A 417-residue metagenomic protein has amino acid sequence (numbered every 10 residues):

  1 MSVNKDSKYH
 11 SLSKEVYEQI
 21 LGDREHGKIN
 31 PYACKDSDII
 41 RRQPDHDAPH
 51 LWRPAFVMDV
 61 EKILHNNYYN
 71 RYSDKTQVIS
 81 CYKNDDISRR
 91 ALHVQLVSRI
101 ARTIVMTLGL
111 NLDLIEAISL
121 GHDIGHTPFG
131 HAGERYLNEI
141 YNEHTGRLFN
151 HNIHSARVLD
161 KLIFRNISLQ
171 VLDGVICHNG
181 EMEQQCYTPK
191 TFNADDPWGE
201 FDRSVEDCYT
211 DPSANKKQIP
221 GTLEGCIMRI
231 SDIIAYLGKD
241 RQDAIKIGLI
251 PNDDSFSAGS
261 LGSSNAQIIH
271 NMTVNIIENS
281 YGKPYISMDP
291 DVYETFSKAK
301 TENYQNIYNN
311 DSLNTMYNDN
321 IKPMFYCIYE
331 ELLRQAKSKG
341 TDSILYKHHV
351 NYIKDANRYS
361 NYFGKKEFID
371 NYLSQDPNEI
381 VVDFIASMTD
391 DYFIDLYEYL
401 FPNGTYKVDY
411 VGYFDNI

Functional and structural regions predicted by a protein language model:
M1-A91, L96-I104, L148-H154, V158-I417: Histidine-centered, transition-metal-coordinating active-site segments
Q77-I140, R147: Well-ordered mid-protein domain cores that form the structural environment of catalytic cofactors
R135-N138, E143, A244-I245, Y399-L400: Alpha-helix termini
